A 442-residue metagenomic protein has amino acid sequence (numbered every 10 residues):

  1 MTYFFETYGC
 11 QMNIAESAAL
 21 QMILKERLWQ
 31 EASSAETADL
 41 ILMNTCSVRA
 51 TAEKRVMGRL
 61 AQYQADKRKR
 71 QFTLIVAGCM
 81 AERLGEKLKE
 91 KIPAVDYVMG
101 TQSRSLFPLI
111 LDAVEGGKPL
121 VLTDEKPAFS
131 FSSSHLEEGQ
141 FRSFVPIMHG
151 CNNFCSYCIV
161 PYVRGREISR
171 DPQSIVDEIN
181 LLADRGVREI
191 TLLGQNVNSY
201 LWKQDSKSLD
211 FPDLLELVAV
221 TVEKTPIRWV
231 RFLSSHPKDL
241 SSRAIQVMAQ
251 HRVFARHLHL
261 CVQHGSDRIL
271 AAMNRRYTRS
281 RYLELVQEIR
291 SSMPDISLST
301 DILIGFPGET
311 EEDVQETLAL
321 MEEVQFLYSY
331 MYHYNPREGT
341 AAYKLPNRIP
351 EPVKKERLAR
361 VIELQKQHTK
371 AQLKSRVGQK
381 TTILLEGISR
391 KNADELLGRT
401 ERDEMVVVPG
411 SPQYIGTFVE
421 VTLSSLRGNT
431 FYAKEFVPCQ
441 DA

Functional and structural regions predicted by a protein language model:
M1-L201, D210, R243, F254 (+6 more regions): Proteins enriched for Cys/Gly/acidic motifs involved in redox and nucleic-acid/cofactor modification
E6, A77, L193-Q195, L233-S235 (+5 more regions): Generic beta-strand/beta-sheet core signal
E138-F141, C151-N153, F254, H264 (+5 more regions): Short flexible coil/turn linkers enriched for glycine and charged/polar residues that connect secondary-structure
F154, C158-G165, W229-K238, H264-N274 (+3 more regions): Conserved strand-turn element in the central/C-terminal portion of the radical SAM core barrel that lines
C155, I175, L192, F232 (+7 more regions): Conserved, mostly hydrophobic/aromatic
E216, V220-W229, L240-T300: Radical SAM/AdoMet-radical enzyme domain recognition
E309, Q325-F326: Contiguous mid-protein beta-loop-alpha structural module that forms a pocket-lining wall or clamp of enzyme active
K344-A442: Terminal RNA-binding accessory module
